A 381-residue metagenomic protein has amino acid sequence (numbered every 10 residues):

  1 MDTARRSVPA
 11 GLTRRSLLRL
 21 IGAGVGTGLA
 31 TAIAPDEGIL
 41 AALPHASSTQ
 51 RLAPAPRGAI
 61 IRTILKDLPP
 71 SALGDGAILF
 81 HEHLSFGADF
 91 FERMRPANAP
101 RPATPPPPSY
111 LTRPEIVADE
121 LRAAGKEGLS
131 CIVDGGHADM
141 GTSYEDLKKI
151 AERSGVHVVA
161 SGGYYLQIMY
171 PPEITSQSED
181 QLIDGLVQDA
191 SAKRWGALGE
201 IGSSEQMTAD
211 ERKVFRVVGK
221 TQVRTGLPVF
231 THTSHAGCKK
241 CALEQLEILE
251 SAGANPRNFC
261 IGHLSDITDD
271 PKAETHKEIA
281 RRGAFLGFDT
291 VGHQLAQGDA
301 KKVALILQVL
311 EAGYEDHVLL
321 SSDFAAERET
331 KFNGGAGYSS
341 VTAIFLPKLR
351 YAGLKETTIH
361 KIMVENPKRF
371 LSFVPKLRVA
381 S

Functional and structural regions predicted by a protein language model:
M1-T13: N-terminal secretory signal peptides
L12-T13, L18-P35, L40, A59-K66 (+1 more regions): Mid-to-C-terminal alpha-helical segments outside catalytic/metal-binding sites
L73-G76, F80, S85, R93-H157 (+1 more regions): Alpha-helical scaffold segments that flank or form the walls of functional sites
H83-P114, H157-E179, S322-L346: Active-site gating loops and adjacent loop-to-helix segments of metal-dependent hydrolytic enzymes
A88-E92, Y144, K239-L246, D269-I279 (+3 more regions): Histidine/acidic-residue-rich catalytic or RNA/ligand-binding cores of hydrolases and nuclease-related proteins
K149-R153, H157-P228, F285, V291-L295: Active-site gating/metal-coordination segments in enzymes
A192-D270: Divalent metal-binding pocket/active-site signature
H232-T233, D289-V291, Y314-G335: Short acidic/histidine-rich active-site segments
